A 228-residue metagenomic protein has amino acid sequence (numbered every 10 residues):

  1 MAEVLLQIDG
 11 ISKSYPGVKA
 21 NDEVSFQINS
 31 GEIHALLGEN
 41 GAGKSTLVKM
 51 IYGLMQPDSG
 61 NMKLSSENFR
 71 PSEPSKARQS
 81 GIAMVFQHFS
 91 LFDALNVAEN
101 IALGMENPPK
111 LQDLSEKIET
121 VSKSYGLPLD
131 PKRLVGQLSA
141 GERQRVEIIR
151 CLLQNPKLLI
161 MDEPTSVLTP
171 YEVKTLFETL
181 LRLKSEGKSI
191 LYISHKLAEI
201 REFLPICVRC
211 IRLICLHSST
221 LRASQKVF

Functional and structural regions predicted by a protein language model:
A2-F228: Glycine-rich phosphate-binding loops of nucleotide-dependent enzymes
